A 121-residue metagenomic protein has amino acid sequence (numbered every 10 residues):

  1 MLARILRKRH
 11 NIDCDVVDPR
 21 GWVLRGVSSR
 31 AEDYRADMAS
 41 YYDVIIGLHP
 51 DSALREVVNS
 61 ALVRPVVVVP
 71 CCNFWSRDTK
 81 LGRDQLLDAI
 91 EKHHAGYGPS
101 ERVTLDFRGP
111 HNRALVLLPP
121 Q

Functional and structural regions predicted by a protein language model:
A3-Q121: Class I S-adenosyl-L-methionine
